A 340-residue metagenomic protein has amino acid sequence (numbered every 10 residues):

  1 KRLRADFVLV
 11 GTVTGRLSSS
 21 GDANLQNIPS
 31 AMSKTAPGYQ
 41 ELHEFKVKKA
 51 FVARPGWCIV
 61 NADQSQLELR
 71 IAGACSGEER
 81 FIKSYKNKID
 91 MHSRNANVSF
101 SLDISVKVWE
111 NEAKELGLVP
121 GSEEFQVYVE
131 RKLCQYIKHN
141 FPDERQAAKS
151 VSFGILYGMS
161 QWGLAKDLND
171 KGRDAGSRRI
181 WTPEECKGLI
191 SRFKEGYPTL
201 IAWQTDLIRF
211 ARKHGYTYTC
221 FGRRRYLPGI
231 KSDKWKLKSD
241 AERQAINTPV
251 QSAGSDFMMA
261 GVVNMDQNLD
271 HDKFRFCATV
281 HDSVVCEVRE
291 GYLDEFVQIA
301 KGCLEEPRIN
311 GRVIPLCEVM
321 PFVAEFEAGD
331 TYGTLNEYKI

Functional and structural regions predicted by a protein language model:
K1-I340: Conserved catalytic core of nucleotide polymerization and phosphodiester-bond processing enzymes
